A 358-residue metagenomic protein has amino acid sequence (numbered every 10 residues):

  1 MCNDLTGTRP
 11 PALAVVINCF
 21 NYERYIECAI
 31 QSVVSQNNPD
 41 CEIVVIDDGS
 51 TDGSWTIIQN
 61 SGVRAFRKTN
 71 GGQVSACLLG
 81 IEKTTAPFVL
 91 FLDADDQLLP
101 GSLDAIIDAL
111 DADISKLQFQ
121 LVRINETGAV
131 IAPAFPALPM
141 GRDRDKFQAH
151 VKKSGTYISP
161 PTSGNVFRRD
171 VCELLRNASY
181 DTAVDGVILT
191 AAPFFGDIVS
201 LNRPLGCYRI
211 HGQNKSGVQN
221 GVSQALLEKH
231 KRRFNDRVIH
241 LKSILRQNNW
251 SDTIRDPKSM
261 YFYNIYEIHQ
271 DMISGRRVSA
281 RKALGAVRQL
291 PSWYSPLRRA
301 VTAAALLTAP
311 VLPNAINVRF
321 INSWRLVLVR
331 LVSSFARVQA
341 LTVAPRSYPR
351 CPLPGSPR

Functional and structural regions predicted by a protein language model:
L13-Y25, A29, Q36, I46: A conserved hydrophobic helix/loop-capping motif in glycosyltransferases and polysaccharide synthases
S32, P39, D47-T56, D93: A conserved acidic beta->alpha catalytic loop
G53, D96-A109: Acidic donor-binding/catalytic loop of UDP-sugar-dependent glycosyltransferases, especially processive GT2
K68-T84: Glycine-rich, basic loop-to-helix element that forms the pyrophosphate-binding segment of sugar-nucleotide handling
Q73-A76, L103-V171: Flexible acidic/His/Gly-enriched loops in nucleotide-sugar-dependent glycosyltransferase catalytic domains
E82, D143-G221: Conserved nucleotide-sugar donor-binding catalytic segment
V89: Short aromatic/hydrophobic "clamp" motif used to bind/position activated sugar donors
K153-T156, P161, T182, C207-R358: C-terminal subregions of glycosyltransferases and related glycan-biosynthesis enzymes
